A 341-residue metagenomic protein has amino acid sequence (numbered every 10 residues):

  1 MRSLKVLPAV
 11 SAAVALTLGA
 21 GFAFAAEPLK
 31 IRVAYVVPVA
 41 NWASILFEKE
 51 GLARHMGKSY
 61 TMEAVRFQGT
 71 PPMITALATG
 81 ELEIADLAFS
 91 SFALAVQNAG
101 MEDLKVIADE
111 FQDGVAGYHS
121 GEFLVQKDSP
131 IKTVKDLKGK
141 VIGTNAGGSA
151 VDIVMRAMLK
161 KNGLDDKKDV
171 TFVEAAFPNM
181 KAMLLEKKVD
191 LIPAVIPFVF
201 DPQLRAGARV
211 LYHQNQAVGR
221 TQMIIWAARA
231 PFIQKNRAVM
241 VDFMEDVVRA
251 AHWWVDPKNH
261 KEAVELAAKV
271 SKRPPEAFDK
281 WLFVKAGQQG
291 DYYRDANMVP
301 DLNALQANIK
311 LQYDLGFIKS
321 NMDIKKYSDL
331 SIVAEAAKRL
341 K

Functional and structural regions predicted by a protein language model:
M1-S11: Bacterial N-terminal signal peptides that target proteins for export
A20-A25: Sec/Tat signal peptide C-region and signal peptidase I cleavage site
A26-D165, T171-A175, D190-I196, R220: Short, glycine-/small- and polar/acidic-enriched structural segments that line small-molecule recognition paths
F67-P71, D86, N145-A150, P178 (+4 more regions): Soluble non-cytosolic domains of exported or imported proteins
P178-S271: Pocket-lining segment of extracytoplasmic ligand-binding domains
Q234-K319: Secondary-structure end/capping motifs
Q306-K341: Conserved C-terminal helix/tail region of periplasmic/extracytoplasmic solute-binding proteins
